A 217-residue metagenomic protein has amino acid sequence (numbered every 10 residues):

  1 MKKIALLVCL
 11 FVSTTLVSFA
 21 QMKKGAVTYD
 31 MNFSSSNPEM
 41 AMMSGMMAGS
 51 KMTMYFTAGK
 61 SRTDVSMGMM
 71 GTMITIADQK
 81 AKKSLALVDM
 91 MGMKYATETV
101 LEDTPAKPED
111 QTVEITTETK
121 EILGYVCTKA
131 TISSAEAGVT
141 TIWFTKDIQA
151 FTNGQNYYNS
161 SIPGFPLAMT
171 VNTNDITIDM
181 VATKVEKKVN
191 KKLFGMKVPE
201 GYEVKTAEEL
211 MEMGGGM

Functional and structural regions predicted by a protein language model:
M1-K23: Bacterial Sec-dependent N-terminal signal peptides
M22-M217: Extended soluble regions of mature proteins
